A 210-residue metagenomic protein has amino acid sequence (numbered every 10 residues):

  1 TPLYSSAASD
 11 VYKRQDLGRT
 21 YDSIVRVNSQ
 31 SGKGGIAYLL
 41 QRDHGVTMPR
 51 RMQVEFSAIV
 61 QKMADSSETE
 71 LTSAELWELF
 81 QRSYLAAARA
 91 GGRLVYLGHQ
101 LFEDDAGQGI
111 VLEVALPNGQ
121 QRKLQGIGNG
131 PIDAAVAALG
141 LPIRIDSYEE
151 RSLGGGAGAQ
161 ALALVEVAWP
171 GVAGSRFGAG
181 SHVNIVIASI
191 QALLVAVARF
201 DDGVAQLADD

Functional and structural regions predicted by a protein language model:
T1-A8, Y12: Single conserved hydrophobic/aromatic residue that forms the stacking wall/gate of nucleotide- or nucleobase-binding
K13-D210: Terminal or standalone catalytic/regulatory effector modules within metabolic enzymes and repeat proteins
